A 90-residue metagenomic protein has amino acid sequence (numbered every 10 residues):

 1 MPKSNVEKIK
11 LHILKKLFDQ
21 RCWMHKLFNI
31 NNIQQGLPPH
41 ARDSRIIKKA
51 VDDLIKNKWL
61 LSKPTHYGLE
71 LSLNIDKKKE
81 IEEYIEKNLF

Functional and structural regions predicted by a protein language model:
M1-H25: Short alpha-helical segments that sit at the start of domains
P2, P38-H40: A generic structural signal for short
W23-L37: Short acidic, hydrophobic short linear motifs in intrinsically disordered regions
H40-K56: Short amphipathic alpha-helical interaction segments
I55-T65: A short, conserved structural fragment
Y67-N74: Minor-groove-contacting beta-hairpin "wing" of winged helix-turn-helix DNA-binding domains
D76-F90: Short, amphipathic alpha-helical interaction segments positioned at domain boundaries
